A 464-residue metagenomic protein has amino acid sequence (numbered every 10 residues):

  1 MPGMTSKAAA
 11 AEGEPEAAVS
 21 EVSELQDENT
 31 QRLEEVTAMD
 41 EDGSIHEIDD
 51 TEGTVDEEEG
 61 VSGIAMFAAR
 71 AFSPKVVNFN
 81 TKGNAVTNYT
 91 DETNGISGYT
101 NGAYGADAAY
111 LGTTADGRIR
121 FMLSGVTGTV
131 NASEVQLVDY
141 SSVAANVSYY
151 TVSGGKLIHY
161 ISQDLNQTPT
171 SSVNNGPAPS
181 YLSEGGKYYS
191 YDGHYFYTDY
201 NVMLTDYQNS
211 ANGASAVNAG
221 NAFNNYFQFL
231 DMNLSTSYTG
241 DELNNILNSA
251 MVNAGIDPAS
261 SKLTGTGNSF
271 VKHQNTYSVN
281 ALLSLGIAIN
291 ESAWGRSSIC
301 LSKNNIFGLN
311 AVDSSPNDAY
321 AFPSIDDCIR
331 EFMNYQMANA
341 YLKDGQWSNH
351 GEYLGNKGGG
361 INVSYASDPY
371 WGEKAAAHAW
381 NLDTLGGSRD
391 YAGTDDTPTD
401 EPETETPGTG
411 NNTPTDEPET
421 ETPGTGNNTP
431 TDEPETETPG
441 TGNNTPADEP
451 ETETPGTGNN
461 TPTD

Functional and structural regions predicted by a protein language model:
M1-L283, W294-E403, G408: Catalytic cores of secreted/periplasmic lytic hydrolases that degrade extracellular macromolecules
T54, A392-D464: Ser/Thr/Gly/Pro-rich low-complexity, disordered linker/stalk segments of secreted and cell-surface proteins
G286: C-type cytochrome heme c attachment motif
E291: Pyridoxal 5′-phosphate
